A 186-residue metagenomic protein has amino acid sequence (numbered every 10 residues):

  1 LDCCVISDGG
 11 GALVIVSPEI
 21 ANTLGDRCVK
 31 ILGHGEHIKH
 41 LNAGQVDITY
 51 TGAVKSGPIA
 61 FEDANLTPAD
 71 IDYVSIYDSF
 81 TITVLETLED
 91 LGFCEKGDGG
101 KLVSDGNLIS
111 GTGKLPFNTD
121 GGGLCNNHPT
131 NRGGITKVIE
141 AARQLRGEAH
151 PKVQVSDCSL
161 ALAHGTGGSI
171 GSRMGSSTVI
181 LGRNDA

Functional and structural regions predicted by a protein language model:
L1-I59, L108-D120, L124, H150-L160 (+2 more regions): Condensing-enzyme catalytic core mediating Claisen C-C bond formation in acyl metabolism
I6, G10, A53, F80 (+1 more regions): Catalytic-loop motifs flanking and including active-site residues across diverse enzymes
L13-E19, P129-A149: Active-site-proximal alpha-helical scaffold in enzymes
H37-I38, A53, T67, D78-I82 (+1 more regions): Short, catalytically relevant binding-site loops at active-site mouths
A43-I48, D78-K101, G113, P129-N131 (+1 more regions): Short glycine/threonine-rich loop-to-helix capping motif typified by GTGT followed within a few residues by an Asp-Pro
G57-D70, A149: Phosphate/pyrophosphate-binding loops at sites that engage ATP/ADP/AMP, CoA/4′-phosphopantetheine, polyphosphate
D70-I76: Short glycine-rich phosphate-binding loop at a beta-alpha junction
F93-N107, A149-S156: A glycine-biased, small/acidic residue-tolerant capping/turn segment at secondary-structure junctions
